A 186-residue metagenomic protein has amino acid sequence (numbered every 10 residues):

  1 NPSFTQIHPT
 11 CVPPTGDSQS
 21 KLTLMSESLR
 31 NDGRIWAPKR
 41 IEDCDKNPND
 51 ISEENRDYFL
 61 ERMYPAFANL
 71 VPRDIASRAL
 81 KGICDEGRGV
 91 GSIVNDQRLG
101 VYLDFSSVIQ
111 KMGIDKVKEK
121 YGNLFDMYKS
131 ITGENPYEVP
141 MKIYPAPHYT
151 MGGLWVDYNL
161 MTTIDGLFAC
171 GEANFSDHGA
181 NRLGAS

Functional and structural regions predicted by a protein language model:
N1, S186: An active-site-proximal "capping" alpha-helix that borders the catalytic cofactor pocket
P2-Q6, E61, E138-V139, V156 (+2 more regions): General beta-strand structural signal in soluble alpha/beta enzymes
P2-S130: An anion/pyrophosphate-binding glycine-rich loop and adjacent beta-alpha core in soluble alpha-beta enzymes
K21-T23, W155, N174, H178: Hydrophobic, small-residue-rich transmembrane alpha-helices and their short perimembrane loops in multi-pass membrane
R34, R56, G153-L154, G166-F168: Structural motif
K39, F105, P140, P145 (+2 more regions): Active-site proximal loops enriched in glycine and acidic residues that flank catalytic Cys/His/Asp and coordinate
M112-M161, D165: Accessory "access/gating" subregions that flank catalytic or transport cores
N159-G184: Short FAD-binding loop at a beta-strand-to-alpha-helix junction that anchors the flavin cofactor in diverse
